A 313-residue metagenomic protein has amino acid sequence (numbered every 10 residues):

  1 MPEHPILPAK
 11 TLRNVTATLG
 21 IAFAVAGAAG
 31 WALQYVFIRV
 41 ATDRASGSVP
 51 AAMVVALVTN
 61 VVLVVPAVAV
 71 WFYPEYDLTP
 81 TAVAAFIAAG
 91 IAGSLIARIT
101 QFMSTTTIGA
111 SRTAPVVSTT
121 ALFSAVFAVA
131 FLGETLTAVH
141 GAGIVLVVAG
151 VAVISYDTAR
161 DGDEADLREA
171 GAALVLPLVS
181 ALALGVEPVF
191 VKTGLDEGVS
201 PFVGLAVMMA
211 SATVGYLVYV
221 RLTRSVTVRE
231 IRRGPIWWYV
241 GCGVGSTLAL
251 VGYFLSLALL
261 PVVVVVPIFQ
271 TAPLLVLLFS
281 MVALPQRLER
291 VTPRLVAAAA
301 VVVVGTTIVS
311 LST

Functional and structural regions predicted by a protein language model:
P2-P50, V54-A88, R98-I108, A149 (+6 more regions): Membrane-interface interhelical linkers
A26, M53-V55, V116-T119, A138-A142 (+3 more regions): Hydrophobic core positions of alpha-helical segments in small-molecule transporters and transporter systems
A32, V36, V64, I91-L95 (+9 more regions): Hydrophobic/small/kink-forming positions within alpha-helical transmembrane segments of polytopic membrane proteins
Y35-R39, Q101-F102, T113, A121-S124 (+4 more regions): Interfacial helix-capping/hinge residues at the ends of transmembrane alpha-helices
V49-P50, S111, T137, F202-V203 (+1 more regions): Residues that define the loop-to-transmembrane-helix transition and helix capping in multi-pass membrane transporters
A56-N60, A121-L122, I144-V147, V151 (+4 more regions): Residue-level recognition of pore/gate-forming positions within transmembrane alpha-helices of multi-pass
L122-A142, A152, L274-V296: C-terminal transmembrane-helix exit sites in multi-pass transporters
F254-T271: Short alpha-helical packing/oligomerization segments
